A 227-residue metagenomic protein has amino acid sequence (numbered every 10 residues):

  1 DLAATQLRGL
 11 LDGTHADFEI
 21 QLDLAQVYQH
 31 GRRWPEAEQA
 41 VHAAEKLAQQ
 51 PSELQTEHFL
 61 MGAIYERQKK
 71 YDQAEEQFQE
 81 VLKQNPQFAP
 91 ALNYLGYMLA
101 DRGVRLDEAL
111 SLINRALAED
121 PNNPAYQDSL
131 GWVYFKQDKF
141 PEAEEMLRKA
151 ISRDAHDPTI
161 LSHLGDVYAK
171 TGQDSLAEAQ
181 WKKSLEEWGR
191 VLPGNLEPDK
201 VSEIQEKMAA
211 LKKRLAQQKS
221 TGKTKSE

Functional and structural regions predicted by a protein language model:
G13-T14, L47-Q50, Q84, E119 (+3 more regions): Structural marker of alpha-solenoid helical repeat scaffolds
I20, L54-E57, A91, Y126 (+2 more regions): TPR alpha-solenoid repeat register
Q26, A63, Y97-M98, W132 (+1 more regions): Residue-level recognition of tetratricopeptide repeat
G31, Q68, R102-G103, Q137 (+2 more regions): Structural motif corresponding to the intra-repeat A-B loop/turn of tetratricopeptide repeats
